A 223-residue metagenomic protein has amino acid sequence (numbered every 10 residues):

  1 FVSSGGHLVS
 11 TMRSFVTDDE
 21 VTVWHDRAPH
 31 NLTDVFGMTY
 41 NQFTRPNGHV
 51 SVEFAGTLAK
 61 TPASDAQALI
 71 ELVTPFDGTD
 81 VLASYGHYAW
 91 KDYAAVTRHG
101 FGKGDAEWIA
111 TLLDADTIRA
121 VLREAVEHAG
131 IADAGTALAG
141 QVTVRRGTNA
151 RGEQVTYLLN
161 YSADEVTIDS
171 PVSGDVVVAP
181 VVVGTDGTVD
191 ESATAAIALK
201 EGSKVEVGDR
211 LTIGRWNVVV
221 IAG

Functional and structural regions predicted by a protein language model:
F1-G223: A conserved amphipathic helix/loop scaffold that creates a polar/acidic microenvironment used either to coordinate
